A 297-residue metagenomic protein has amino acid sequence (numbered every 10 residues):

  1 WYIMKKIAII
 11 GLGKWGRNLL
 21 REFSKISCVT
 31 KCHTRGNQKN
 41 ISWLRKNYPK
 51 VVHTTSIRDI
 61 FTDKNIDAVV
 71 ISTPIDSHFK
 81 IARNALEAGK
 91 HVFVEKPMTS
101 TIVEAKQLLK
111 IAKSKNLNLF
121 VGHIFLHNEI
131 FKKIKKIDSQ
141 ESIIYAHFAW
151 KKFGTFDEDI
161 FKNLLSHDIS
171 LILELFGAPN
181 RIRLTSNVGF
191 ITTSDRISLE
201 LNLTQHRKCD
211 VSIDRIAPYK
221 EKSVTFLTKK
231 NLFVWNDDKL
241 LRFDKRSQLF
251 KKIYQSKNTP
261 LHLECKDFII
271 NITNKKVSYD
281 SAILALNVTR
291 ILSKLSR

Functional and structural regions predicted by a protein language model:
M4-Y48, I269: N-terminal Rossmann-like dinucleotide-binding module
N18, G36-N40, W235-N236, I253-K266 (+1 more regions): Active-site loop of classical SDR/Rossmann-like NAD(P)-dependent oxidoreductases, centered on the catalytic Tyr-X3-Lys
N40-W43, Y48-L109: Beta-loop-alpha module in the N-terminal Rossmann-like domain of NAD(P)-dependent dehydrogenases, especially those
A68-T73, L117, T204, D267-R297: C-terminal helix-rich "cap/oligomerization" subdomain common to oxidoreductases
D76, T99-F156: A contiguous active-site-proximal alpha/beta segment in oxidoreductase catalytic domains
V94, L119-V121, W235: Hydrophobic residues in well-ordered beta-strands that form the structural core
G122-E129, K151-I182, E264, L284-A285: Mid-domain beta-loop-alpha active-site segment that forms a flexible, acidic cofactor/metal-binding surface
N163-K239, H262-K276, S293: Contiguous beta-strand/loop segments that form the cofactor/metal-binding neighborhood of enzyme cores
